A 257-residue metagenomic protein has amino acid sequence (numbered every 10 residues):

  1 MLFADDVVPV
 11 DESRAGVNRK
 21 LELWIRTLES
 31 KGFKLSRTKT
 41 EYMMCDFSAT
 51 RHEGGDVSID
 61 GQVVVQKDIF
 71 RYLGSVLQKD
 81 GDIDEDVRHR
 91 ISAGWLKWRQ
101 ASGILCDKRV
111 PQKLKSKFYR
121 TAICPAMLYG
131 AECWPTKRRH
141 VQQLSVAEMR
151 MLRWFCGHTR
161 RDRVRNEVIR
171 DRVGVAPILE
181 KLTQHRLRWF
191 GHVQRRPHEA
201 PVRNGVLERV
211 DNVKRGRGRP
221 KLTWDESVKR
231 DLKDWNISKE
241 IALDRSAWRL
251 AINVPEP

Functional and structural regions predicted by a protein language model:
M1-P257: Short linear motifs embedded in intrinsically disordered, charge-biased segments
